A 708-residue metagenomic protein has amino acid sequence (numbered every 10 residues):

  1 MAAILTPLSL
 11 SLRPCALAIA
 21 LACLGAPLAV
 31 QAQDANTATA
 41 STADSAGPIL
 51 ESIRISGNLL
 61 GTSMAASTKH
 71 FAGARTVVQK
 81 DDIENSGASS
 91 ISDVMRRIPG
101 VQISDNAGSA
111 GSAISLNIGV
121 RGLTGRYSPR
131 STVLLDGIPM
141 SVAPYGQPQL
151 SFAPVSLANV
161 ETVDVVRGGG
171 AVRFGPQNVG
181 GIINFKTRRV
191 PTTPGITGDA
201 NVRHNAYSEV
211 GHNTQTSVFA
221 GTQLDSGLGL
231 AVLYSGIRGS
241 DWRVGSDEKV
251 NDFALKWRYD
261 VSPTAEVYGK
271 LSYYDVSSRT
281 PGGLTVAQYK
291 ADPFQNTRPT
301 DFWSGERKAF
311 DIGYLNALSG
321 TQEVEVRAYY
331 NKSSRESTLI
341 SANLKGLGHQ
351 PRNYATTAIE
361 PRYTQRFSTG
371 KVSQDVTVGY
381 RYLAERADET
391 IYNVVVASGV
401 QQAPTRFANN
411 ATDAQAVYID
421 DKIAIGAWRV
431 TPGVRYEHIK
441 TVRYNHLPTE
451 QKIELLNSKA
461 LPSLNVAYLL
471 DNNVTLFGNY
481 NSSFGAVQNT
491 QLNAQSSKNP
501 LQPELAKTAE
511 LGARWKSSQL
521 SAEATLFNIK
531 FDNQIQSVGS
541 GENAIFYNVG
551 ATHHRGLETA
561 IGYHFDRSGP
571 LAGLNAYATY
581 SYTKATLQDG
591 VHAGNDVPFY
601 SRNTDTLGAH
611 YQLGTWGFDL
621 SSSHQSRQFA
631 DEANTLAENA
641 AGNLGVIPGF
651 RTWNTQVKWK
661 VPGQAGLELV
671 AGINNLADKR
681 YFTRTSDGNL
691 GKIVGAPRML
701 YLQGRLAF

Functional and structural regions predicted by a protein language model:
A2, C15, S52-I53, R126 (+6 more regions): Conserved C-terminal beta-signal and adjacent last beta-strands/turns of outer-membrane beta-barrel proteins
S56, S67, S92, R96-P139: Extracytoplasmic beta-strand/coil segments of soluble accessory domains associated with Gram-negative outer-membrane
I138-R167: Short acidic/polar hinge/loop motifs at secondary-structure boundaries that mediate gating or recognition
D199, Y363, G370, A424 (+8 more regions): Gram-negative outer-membrane beta-barrel transporters
E209-R238, W242-P281, F302-S319, G370 (+1 more regions): Transmembrane beta-barrel wall of Gram-negative outer-membrane proteins
V218-A220, G313-A317, E323-L339, L469 (+5 more regions): Membrane-embedded beta-barrel scaffold of Gram-negative outer-membrane proteins
D260, T264-Y268, S272, S304-H446 (+1 more regions): Face-selective signature of the C-terminal outer-membrane beta-barrel domain
S277-R279, G283-A291, A384-S398, K440-N445 (+6 more regions): Surface-exposed extracellular loop regions of Gram-negative outer-membrane beta-barrel proteins, predominantly
